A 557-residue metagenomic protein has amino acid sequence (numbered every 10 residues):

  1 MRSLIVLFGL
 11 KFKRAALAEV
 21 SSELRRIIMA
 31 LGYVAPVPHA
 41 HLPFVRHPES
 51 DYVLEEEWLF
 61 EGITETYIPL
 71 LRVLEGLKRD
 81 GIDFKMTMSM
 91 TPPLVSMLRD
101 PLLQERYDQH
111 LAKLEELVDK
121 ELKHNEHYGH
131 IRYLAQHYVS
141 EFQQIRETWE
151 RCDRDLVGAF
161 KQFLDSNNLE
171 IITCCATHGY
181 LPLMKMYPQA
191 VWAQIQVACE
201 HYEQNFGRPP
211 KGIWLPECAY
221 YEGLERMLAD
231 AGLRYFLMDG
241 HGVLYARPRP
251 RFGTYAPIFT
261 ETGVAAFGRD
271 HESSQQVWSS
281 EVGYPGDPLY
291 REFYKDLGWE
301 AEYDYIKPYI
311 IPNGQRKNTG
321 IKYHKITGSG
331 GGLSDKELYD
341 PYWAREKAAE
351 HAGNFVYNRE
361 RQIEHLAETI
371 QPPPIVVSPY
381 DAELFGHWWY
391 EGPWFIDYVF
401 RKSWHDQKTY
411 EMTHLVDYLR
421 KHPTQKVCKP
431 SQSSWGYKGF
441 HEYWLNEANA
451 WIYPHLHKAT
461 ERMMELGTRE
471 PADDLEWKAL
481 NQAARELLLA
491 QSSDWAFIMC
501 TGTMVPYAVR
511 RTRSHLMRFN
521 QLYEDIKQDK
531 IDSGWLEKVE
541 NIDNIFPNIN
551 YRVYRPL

Functional and structural regions predicted by a protein language model:
E19-I28: Short, Lys/Arg-enriched N-terminal segments with co-localized hydrophobic residues within the first ~10-30 amino acids
A30-D83, M90-Y133, S140-Q143, R247-L557: Active-site and substrate-binding clefts of carbohydrate-active enzymes
E75-G81, D155-I172, A367-E368: Acidic (Asp/Glu)-rich catalytic clusters
S89-L94, C175-T177, G212-Y221, H241 (+1 more regions): Short, solvent-exposed turn/loop segments enriched in Gly/Ser/Thr/Pro and often Arg
C175-V197: Glycine-rich phosphate-binding "P-loop"
A190-L215, N358-P379: CE4/NodB-like, metal-dependent polysaccharide N-deacetylase domain that modifies extracellular/periplasmic N-acetylated
P209-Y220, D381-F385, M504: Conserved short loop/turn motifs at secondary-structure junctions
R226-L228: Hydrophobic, small-residue-rich alpha-helical packing segments that form membrane-like cores
